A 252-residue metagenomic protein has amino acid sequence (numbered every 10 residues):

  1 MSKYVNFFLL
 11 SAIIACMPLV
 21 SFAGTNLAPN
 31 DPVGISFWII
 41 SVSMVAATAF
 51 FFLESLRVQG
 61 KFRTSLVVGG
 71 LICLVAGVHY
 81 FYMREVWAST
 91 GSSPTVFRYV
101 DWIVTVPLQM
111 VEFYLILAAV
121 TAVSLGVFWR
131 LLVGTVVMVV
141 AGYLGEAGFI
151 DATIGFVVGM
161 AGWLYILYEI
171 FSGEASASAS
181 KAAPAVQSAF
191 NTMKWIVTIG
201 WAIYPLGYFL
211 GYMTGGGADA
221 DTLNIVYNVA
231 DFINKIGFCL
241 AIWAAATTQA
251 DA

Functional and structural regions predicted by a protein language model:
M1-A23: N-terminal secretory/membrane targeting signals
V20-R98, V111-A252: Polytopic alpha-helical membrane-helix bundles and their juxtamembrane interface segments in multi-pass membrane
